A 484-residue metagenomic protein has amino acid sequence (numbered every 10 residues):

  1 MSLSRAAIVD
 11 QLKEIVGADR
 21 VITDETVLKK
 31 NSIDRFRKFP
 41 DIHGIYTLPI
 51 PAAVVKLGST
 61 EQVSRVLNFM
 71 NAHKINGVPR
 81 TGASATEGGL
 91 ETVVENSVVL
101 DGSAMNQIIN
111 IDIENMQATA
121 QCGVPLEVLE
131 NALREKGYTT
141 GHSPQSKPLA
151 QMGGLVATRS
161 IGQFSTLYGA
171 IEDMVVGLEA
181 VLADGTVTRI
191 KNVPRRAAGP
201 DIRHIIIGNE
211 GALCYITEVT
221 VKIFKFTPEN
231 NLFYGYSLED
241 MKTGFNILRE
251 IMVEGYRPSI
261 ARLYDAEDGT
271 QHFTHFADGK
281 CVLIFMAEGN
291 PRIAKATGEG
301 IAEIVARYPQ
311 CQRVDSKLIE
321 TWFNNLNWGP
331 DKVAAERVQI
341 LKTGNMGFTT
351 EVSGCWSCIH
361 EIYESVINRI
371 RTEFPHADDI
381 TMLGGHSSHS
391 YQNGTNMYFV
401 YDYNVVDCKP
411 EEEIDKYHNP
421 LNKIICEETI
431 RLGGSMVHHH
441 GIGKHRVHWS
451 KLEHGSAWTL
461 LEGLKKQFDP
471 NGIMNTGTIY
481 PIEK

Functional and structural regions predicted by a protein language model:
M1-N68, T86-M116, A266-H275, T321-G347 (+3 more regions): N-terminal flexible segment immediately upstream of the FAD-binding catalytic core in FAD-dependent oxidoreductases
I22-K38, F245-I424, L432: C-terminal substrate-recognition/cap domain of FAD-linked oxidoreductases
N106-R262: FAD-binding subdomain of flavoenzyme oxidoreductases
I113-M116, P410, K444-S450: Short beta-alpha connecting loops at secondary-structure transitions that line or flank enzyme active sites
T186, I442-K484: Activity-critical C-terminal alpha-helical subdomain
